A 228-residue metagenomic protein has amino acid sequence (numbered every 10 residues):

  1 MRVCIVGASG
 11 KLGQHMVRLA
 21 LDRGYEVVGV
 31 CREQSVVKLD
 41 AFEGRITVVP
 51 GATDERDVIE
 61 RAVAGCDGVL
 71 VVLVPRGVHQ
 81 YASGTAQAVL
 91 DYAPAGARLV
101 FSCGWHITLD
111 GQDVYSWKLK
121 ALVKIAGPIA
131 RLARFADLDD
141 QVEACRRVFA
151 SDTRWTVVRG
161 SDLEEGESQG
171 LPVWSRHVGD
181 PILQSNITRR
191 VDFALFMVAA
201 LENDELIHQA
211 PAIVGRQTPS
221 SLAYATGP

Functional and structural regions predicted by a protein language model:
V3-R23: N-terminal Rossmann NAD(P)H-binding glycine-rich loop of SDR-like oxidoreductase domains
V30-Q34, A52-T53: N-terminal Rossmann-fold cofactor-binding loop
T47-C66: Conserved Rossmann-fold cofactor-binding substructure of NAD(P)-dependent oxidoreductases
G65, V69-T108, E143-A144: NAD(P)-cofactor binding segment of oxidoreductase domains
Y81-A82, D139-D140, Q184-V198, Q209: Substrate-positioning beta->alpha
L109-D113, S151, E165-W174, A200-Q209: Glycine/proline-rich active-site loop of Rossmann-fold NAD(P)-dependent oxidoreductases
C145-G166: Conserved beta-loop-beta element that borders a ligand/cofactor-binding pocket
W155, A200-A223: Core catalytic loop region at the nicotinamide-binding pocket of NAD(P)H-dependent oxidoreductases
